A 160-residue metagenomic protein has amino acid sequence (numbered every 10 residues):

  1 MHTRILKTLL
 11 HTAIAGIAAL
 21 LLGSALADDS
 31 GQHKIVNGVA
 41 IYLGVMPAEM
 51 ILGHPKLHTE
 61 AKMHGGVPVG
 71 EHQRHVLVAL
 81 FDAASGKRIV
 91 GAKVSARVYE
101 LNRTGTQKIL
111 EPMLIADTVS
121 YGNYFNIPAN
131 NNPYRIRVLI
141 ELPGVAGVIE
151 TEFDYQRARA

Functional and structural regions predicted by a protein language model:
H2-I14: Bacterial N-terminal signal peptides that target proteins for export
L22-S24: N-terminal signal peptide c-region/cleavage motif recognized by signal peptidases
A27-H75, R157-A160: Beta-strand-rich domain onsets/edges
H72-A84: Beta-strand-rich structural segments
S85-R97, L101-Q107: Short flexible loop/turn segments that cap and initiate beta-strands
I109-L139: Short, solvent-exposed, Trp/other aromatic-anchored flexible loops in extracytoplasmic proteins
E141-V148: Short acidic/polar inter-strand loop motif in beta-rich domains
V148-A160: Short beta-strand elements
